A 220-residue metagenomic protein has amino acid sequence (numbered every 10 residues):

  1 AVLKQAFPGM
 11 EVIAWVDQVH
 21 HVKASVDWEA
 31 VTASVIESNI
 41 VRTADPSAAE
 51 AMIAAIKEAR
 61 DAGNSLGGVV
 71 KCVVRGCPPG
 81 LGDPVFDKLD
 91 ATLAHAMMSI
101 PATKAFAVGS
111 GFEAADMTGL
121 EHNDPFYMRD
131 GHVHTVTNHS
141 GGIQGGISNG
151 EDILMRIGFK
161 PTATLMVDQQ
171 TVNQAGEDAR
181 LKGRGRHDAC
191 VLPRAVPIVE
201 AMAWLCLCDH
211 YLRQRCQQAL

Functional and structural regions predicted by a protein language model:
A1, P79-D83, N138-I143, R186-P197: A short glycine/serine-rich beta->alpha loop
A1-M10, D87, A91-H95, E151-I153 (+2 more regions): Alpha-helical support elements that line or immediately flank enzyme active sites and cofactor-binding pockets
A1-V85: Glycine-rich, mobile lid/loop segments that gate access to catalytic sites or pores
R42-E50, D83, D87, A91 (+2 more regions): Electropositive phosphate-/nucleotide-binding environments in soluble metabolic enzymes
E58, A62, S99, R213-Q217: A structural signal for alpha-helix termini and helix-coil/disorder junctions
G63-L66, V70-D178: Glycine-rich anion/phosphate-binding loop at the beta-strand->alpha-helix junction
L154, T162-L220: Internal helix-turn-beta structural module
